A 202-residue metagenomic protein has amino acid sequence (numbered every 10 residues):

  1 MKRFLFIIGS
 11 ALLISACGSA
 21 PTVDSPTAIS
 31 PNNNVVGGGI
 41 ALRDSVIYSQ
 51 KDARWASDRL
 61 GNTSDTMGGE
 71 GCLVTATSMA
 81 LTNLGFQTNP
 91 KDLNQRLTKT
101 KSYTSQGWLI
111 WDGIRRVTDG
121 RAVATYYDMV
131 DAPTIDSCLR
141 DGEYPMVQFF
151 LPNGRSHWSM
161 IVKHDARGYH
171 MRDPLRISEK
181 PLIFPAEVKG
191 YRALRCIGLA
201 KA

Functional and structural regions predicted by a protein language model:
M1-F4: Positively charged n-region of N-terminal signal peptides that target proteins for export
G9-S10: Hydrophobic helical h-region of N-terminal Sec-dependent signal peptides in bacterial secretory/periplasmic proteins
C17-S102: Active-site-adjacent structural segments surrounding the nucleophilic cysteine of cysteine proteases and isopeptidases
R43-D44, R140-G142, H164-A202: Noncatalytic regulatory segments and standalone regulatory/sensor domains
M79, Q87-T88, T100-Y103, A132 (+3 more regions): Solvent-exposed loop/turn segments at secondary-structure junctions within structured extracellular/periplasmic domains
N89-D128: Mid-length scaffold segments of soluble, non-membrane domains
T125-H170: Active-site-adjacent substructure of cysteine-protease-like catalytic cores
